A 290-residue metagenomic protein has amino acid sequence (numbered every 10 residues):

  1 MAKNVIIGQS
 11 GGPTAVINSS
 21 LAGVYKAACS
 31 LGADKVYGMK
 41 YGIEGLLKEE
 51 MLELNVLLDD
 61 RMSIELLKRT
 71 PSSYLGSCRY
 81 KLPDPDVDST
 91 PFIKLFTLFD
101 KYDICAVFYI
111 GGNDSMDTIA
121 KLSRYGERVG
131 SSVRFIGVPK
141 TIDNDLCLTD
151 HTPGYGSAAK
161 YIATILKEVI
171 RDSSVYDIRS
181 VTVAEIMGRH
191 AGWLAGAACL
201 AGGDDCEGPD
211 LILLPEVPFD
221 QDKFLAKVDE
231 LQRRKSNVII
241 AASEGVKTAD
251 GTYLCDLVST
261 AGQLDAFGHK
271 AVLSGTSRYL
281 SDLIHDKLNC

Functional and structural regions predicted by a protein language model:
A2-M51: N-terminal phosphate-binding or glycine-rich loops at protein starts, especially the Walker A/P-loop of NTPases
K3-I7, L67-K81, K140-D150, D177-S180 (+1 more regions): Gly-rich Lys/Arg/Thr-decorated short loops/hinges at beta-loop-alpha junctions or inter-strand turns that position
N4-T14, S73-R79, C105-G111, G137 (+2 more regions): Short glycine-rich or small-residue beta-strand-to-loop segments that form or flank ligand, phosphate, metal/Fe-S
S10-G12, M39-G45, R79-Y80, G112-N113 (+4 more regions): Short, ordered loop/turn segments at secondary-structure junctions
T14-V24, L46-L47, T90-I93, N113-K121 (+4 more regions): Short glycine/serine/threonine-rich phosphate/pyrophosphate-binding segments that cradle anionic phosphate groups
V36, L98, A106-G111, D117-S132 (+1 more regions): Accessory alpha-helical/coil subdomains and C-terminal extensions that flank or cap enzyme catalytic cores
E49-C105, D114, P153-G156, K160 (+1 more regions): Glycine-rich oxoanion-binding loops at beta->alpha junctions
D84, N144, E168-D172: Conserved helix-loop functional segments at active or binding sites
